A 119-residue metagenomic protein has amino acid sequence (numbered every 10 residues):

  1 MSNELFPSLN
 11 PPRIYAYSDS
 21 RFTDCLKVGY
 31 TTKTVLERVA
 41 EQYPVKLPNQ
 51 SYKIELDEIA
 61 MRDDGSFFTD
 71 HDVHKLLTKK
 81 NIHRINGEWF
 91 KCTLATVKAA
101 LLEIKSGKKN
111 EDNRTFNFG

Functional and structural regions predicted by a protein language model:
M1-G119: Non-catalytic accessory segments flanking enzymatic or RNA/DNA-binding domains
